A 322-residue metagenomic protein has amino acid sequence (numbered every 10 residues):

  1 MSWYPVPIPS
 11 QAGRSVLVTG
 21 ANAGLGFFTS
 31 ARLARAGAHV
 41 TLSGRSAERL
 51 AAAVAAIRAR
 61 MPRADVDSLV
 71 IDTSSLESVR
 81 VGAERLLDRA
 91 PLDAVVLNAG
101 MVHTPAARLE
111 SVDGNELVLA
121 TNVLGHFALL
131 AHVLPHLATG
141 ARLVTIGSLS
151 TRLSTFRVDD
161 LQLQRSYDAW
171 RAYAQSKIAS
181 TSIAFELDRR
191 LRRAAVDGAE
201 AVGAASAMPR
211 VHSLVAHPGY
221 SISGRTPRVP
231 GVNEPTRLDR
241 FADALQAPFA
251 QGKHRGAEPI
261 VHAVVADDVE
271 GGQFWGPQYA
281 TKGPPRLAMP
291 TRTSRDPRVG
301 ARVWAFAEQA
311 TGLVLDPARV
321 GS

Functional and structural regions predicted by a protein language model:
M1-P230, L313-G321: Rossmann-fold NAD(P)H-dependent dehydrogenase/reductase core
A53, I183, G256-P259, V303 (+1 more regions): Alpha-helical packing segments of well-folded alpha/beta enzyme cores
F156-L161, R228-T236, W275-K282: Short, flexible, mixed-charge acidic loops at enzyme active sites
Q164, N233-A244: A short C-terminal helix-loop "cap" of Rossmann-like NAD(P)-dependent dehydrogenase/epimerase domains
A169-A174, L245-A250, P290-S294: Active-site rim elements
A199-V202, R240-L287, P297-V299: C-terminal helical subdomain
T291-S322: C-terminal amphipathic/interface module of NAD(P)-dependent oxidoreductases and related NAD-binding regulators
